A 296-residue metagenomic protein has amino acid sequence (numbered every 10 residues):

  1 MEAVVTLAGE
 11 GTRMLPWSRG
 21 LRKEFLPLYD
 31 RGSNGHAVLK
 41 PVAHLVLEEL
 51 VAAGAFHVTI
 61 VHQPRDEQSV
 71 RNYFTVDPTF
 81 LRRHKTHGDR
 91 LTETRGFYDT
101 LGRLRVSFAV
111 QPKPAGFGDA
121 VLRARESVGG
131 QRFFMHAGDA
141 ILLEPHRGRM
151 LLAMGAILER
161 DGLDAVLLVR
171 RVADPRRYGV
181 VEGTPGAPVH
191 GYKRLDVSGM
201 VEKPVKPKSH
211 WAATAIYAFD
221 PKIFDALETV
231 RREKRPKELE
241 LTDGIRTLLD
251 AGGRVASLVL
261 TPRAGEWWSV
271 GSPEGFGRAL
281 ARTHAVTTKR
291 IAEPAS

Functional and structural regions predicted by a protein language model:
M1-K85, R90, R147-R149: N-terminal glycine-rich phosphate-binding loop and ensuing alpha1 helix
E2, F56-V58, R132, D164 (+1 more regions): Residues at the starts of beta-strands that form the adenosine-phosphate
T6, V61-H62, A109-P112, V169 (+1 more regions): Small/polar loops that bind or transfer phosphate-bearing groups
E10, D139-A140, P273: Active-site metal-binding loops of divalent metal-dependent hydrolases
F25, V106-F108, A165-L167, V255-S257 (+1 more regions): Conserved beta-strand scaffold positions in the cores of enzyme catalytic domains, especially in NTP/NDP-utilizing
V42-V46, D119-R123, G244: Well-ordered alpha-helical segments embedded in enzymatic catalytic cores
S69-V70, F80-H84, G88-P185, E228: Conserved beta-loop-beta/alpha segment of the NTase-like Rossmann-fold superfamily that binds/positions NTPs
F134, H146-L151, G155-E159, P188-A295: Catalytic-core segments of class I nucleotidyltransferases/pyrophosphorylases that form NMP-activated intermediates
